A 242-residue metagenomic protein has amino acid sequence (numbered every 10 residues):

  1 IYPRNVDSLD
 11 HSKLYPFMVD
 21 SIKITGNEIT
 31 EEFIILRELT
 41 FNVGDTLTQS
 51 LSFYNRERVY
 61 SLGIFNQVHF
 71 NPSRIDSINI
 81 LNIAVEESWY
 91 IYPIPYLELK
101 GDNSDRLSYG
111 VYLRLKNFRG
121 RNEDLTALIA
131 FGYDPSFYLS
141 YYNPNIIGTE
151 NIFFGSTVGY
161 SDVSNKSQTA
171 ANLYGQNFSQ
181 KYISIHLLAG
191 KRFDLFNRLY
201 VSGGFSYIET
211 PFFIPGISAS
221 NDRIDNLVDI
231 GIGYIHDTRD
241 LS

Functional and structural regions predicted by a protein language model:
I1-K100, Y112, L128-N143: Periplasmic polypeptide-binding modules associated with outer-membrane biogenesis and secretion
A84-L241: Gram-negative/organellar outer-membrane beta-barrel architecture
